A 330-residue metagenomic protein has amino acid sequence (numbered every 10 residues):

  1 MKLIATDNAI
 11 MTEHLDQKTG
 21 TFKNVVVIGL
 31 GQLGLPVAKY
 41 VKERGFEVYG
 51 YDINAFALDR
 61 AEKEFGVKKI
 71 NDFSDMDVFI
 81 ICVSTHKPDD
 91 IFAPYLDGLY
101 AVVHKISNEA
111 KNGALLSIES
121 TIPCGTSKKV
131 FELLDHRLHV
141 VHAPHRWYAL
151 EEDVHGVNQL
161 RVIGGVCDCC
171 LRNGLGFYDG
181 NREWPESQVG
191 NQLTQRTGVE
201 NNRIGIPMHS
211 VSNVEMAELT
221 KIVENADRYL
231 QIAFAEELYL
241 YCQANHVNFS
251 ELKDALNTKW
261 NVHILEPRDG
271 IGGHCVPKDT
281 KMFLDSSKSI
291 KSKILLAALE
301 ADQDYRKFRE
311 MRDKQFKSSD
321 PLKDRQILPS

Functional and structural regions predicted by a protein language model:
K2-S330: Structural/interface elements that position substrates and couple domains in central-metabolism enzymes
